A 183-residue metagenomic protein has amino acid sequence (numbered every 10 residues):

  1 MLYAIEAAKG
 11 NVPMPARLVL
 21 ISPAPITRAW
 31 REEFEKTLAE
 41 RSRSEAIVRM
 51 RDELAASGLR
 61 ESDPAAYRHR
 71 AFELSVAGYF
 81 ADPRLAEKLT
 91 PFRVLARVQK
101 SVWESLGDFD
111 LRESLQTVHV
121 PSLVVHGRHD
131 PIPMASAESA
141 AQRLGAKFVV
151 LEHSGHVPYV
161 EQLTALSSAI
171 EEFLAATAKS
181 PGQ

Functional and structural regions predicted by a protein language model:
M1-V12, L18: Short glycine-enriched nucleophile-adjacent loop and the immediately C-terminal alpha-helix near the catalytic center
A16-A56, V94: Flexible "cap/lid" loop of the alpha/beta hydrolase fold
D52-S105, S114: Conserved alpha/beta-hydrolase catalytic His-Asp/Glu region
D110-T117: The feature captures the conserved acid-bearing segment of alpha/beta-hydrolase catalytic domains
V118, V124-H126: Short beta-strand/loop motif that positions the catalytic acidic residue of the alpha/beta-hydrolase fold
P131-S136: Conserved alpha/beta-hydrolase "acid-adjacent" motif
E138-K147: Active-site-adjacent alpha-helix of alpha/beta-hydrolase-fold enzymes
A146-Q183: Catalytic active-site module of serine/aspartate enzymes centered on a nucleophile-bearing elbow/loop
